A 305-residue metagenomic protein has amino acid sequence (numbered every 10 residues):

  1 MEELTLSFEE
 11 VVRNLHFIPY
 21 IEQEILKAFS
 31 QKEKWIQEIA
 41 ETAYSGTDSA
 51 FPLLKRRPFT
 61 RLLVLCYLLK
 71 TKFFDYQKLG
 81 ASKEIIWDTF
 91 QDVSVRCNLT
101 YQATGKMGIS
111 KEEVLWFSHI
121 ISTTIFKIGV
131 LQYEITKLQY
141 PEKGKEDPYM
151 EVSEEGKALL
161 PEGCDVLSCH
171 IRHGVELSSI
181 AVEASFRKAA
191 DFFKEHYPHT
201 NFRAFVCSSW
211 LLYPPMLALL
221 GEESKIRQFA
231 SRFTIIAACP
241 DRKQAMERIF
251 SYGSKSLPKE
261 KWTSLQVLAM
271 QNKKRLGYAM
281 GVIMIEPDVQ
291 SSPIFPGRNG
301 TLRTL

Functional and structural regions predicted by a protein language model:
M1-L177, E195-A204, A218-L305: Non-catalytic substrate-recognition and accessory regions of acyl/acetyltransferase enzymes
L177-K194, F205: Conserved acetyl-CoA-binding loop-helix of GNAT-fold acetyltransferases
S208-W210: Short loop/turn motifs enriched for small/polar and acidic residues
L212-M216: Short catalytic/ligand-binding loop motif for oxyanion handling, primarily in non-cytosolic enzymes, centered on
